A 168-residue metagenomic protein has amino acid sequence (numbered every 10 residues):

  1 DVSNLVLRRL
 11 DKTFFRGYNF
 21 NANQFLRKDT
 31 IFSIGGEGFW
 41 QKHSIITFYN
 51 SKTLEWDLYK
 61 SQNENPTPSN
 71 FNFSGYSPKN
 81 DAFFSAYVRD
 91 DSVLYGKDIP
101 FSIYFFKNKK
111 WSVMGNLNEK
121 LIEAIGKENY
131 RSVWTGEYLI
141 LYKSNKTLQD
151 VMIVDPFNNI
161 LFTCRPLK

Functional and structural regions predicted by a protein language model:
D1, W40-F48, D91-I103, K146-V154: Structural motif
D1-S44, Y49: Long, acidic/polar, low-complexity amphipathic helices and coiled-coil-like
V2-L5, Y49-L54, F106-K110, D155-N159: Short loop/turn segments that connect beta-strands within beta-propeller blades
S3-F14, E55-N63, S112-E119, L161-L167: Beta-propeller fold detector
T13, E37-F39, Q62, Y87-D91 (+1 more regions): Residue-level signature of beta-propeller blades and closely related beta-rich strand-turn architectures in secreted
R16-N23, P66-Y76, K120-V133, K168: Repeated scaffold domains used in trafficking and secretory/extracellular systems, primarily beta-propellers
D29-I34, N80-A86, G136-L141: Entry beta-strands of beta-propeller and related beta-repeat scaffolds
Y142-K168: Blade-level signature of beta-propeller repeat domains, shared across WD40, Kelch, NHL, RCC1 and BNR/Asp-box propellers
